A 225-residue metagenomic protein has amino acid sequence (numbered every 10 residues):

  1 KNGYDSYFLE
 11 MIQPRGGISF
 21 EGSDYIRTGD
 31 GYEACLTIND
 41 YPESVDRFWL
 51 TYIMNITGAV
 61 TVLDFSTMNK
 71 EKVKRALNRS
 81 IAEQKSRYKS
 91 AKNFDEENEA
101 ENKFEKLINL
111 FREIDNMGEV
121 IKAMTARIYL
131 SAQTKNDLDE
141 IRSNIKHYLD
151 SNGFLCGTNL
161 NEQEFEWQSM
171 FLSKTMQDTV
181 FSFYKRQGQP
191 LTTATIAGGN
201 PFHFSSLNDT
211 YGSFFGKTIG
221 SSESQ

Functional and structural regions predicted by a protein language model:
K1-F204: Extended, folded cores of ATP/NTP-driven motor/assembly subunits in large transport and secretion machines
T193-Q225: Active-site-adjacent "gating/activation" loops or surface patches in catalytic cores
